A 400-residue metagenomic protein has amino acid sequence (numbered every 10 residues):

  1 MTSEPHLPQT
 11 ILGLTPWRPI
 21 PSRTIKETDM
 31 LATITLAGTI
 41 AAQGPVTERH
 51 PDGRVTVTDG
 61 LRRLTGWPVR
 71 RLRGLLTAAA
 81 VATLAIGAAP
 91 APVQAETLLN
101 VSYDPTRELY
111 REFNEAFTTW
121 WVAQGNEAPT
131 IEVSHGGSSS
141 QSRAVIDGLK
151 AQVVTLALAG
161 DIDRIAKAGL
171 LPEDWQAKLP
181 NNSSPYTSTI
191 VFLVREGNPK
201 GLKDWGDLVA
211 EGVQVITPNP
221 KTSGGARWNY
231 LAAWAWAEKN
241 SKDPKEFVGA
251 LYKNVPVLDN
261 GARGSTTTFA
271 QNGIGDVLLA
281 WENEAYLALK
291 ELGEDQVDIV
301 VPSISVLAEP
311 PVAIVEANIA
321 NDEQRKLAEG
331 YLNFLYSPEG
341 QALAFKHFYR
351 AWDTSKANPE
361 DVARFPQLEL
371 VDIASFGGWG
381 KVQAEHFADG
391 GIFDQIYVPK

Functional and structural regions predicted by a protein language model:
S3-P8, L12-R23, E27-G74: A composition-biased, non-transmembrane "mature-region" signal
T83-P92: C-terminal segment of classical bacterial N-terminal signal peptides
A95-T222, Y397-V398: N-terminal segment of the mature folded domain
E115-G125, G206-T268: Ligand-binding cleft/hinge of the Venus flytrap
W175-P185, G206, L289-V306: Short beta-strand->loop
G197-K203, T222, A235-D243, N318-K326: Short helix-loop capping/hinge motifs at secondary-structure junctions, enriched in acidic/polar residues
K239-I304: Ligand-binding pocket segment of bilobal, Venus flytrap-like solute-binding proteins
I319-K400: Extracellular/periplasmic juxtamembrane helices and adjacent flexible linkers that interface with membrane partners
